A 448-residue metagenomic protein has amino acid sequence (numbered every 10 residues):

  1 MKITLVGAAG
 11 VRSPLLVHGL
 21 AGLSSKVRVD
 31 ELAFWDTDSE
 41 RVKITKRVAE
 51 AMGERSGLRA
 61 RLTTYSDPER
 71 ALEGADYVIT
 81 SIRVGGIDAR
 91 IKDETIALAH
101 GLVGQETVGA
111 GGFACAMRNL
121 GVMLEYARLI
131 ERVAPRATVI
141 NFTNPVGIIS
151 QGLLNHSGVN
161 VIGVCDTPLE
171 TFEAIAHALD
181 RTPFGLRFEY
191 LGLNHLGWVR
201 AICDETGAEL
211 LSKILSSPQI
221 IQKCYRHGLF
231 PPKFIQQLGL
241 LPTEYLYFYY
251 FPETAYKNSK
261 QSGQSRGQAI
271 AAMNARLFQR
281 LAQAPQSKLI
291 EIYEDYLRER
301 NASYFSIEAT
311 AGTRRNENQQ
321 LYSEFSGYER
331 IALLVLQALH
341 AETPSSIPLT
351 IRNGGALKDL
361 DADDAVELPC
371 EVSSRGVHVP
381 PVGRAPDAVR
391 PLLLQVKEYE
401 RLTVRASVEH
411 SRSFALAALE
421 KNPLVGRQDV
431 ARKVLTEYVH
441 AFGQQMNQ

Functional and structural regions predicted by a protein language model:
M1-K2, V6-A9, R41-I44, A51 (+2 more regions): Conserved N-terminal glycine/acidic-rich loop preference
K2-R28: N-terminal Rossmann-like dinucleotide-binding module
V27-M52: NAD(P)-binding Rossmann-fold cofactor-contacting core
R61-G74: Short acidic low-complexity segments
D76, R83, N144: Short glycine-/small-residue-rich Rossmann-like dinucleotide-binding loops
D88-N155: Rossmann-fold NAD(P)-binding glycine/threonine-rich loop
Y126-L210: Internal, well-ordered domain-core segments that constitute the primary functional module of diverse proteins
P183-Q448: Long, compositionally biased stretches enriched for glycine and/or charged residues
